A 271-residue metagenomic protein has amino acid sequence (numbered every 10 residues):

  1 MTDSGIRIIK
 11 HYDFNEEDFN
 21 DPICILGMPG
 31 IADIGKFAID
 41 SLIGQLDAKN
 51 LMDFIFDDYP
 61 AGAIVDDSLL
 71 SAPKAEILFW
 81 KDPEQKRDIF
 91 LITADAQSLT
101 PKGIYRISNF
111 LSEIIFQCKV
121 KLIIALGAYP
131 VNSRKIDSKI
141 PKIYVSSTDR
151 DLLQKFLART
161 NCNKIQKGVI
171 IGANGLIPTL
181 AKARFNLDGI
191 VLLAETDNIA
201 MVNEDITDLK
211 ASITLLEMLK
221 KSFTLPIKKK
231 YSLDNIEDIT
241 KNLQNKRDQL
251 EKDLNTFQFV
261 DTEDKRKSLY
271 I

Functional and structural regions predicted by a protein language model:
M1-R106, F110-C118, N132-I271: Accessory terminal and edge-of-domain segments that mediate assembly/interaction and cofactor placement around
K121-L122: Structural motif
G127-Y129: Short, ordered loop/turn segments at secondary-structure junctions
